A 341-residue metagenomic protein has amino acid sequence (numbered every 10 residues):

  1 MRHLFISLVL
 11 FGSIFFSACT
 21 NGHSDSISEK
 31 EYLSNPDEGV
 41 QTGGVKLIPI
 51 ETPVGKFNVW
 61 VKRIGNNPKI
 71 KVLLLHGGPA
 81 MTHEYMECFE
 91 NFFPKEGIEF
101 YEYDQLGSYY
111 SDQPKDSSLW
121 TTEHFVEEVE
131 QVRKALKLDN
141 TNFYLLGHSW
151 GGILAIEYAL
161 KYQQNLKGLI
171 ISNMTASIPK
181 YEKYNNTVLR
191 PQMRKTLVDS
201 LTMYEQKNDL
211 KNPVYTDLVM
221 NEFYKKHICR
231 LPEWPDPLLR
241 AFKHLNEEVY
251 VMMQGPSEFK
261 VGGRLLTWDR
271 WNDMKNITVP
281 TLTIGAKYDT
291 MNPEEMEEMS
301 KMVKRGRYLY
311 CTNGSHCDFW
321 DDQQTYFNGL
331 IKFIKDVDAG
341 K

Functional and structural regions predicted by a protein language model:
S17-A18: C-terminal motif of bacterial Sec signal peptides marking the signal peptidase cleavage site
V54-Q113: Conserved HGGG/HGGXW glycine-rich cap/lid loop of the alpha/beta-hydrolase fold
Q105-L146, W150: Active-site loop/oxyanion-hole signature of alpha/beta-hydrolase fold enzymes
T141-Y184: Conserved hydrolase catalytic core segment
L169-L210: Flexible "cap/lid" loop of the alpha/beta hydrolase fold
D199-V279: Alpha/beta-hydrolase
W271-G314: Conserved loop-alpha-helix segment in the C-terminal half of the alpha/beta-hydrolase fold that carries the catalytic
R305-K341: Catalytic active-site module of serine/aspartate enzymes centered on a nucleophile-bearing elbow/loop
